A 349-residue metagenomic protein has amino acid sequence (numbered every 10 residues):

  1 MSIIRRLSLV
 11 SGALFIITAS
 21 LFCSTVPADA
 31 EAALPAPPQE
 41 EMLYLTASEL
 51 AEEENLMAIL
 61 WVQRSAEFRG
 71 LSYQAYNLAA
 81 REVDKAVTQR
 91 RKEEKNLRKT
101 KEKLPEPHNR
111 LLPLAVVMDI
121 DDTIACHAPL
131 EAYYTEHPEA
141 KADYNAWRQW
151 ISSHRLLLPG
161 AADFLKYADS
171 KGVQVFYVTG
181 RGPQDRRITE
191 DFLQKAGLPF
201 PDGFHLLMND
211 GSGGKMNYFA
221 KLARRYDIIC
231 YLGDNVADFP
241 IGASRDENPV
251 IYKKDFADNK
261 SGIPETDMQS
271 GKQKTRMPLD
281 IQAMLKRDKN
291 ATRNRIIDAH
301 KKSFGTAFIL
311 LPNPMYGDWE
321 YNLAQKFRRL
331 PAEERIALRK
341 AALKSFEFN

Functional and structural regions predicted by a protein language model:
S2-G12: Bacterial N-terminal signal peptides that target proteins for export
V10-L21: Bacterial N-terminal signal peptides
F22-M118, K326, L330-L343, E347-F348: Non-catalytic pre-domain segments flanking phosphatase-related domains
L45, G182, R186-N349: C-terminal cap/substrate-recognition subdomain and adjoining C-terminal extension of metal-dependent phosphatase-like
A66-N77, I151-P159, G180-R187, N209-M216: Soluble non-cytosolic domains of exported or imported proteins
D84, T88, L130, K166-Q174 (+3 more regions): Sec-exported extracytoplasmic/periplasmic mature domains
N109-A115, I124-P159: Active-site neighborhood of HAD-like aspartate-dependent phosphohydrolases
W147-F176, P183: Short, acidic loop-to-helix structural element flanking the phosphoryl-transfer center in phosphate-processing enzymes
